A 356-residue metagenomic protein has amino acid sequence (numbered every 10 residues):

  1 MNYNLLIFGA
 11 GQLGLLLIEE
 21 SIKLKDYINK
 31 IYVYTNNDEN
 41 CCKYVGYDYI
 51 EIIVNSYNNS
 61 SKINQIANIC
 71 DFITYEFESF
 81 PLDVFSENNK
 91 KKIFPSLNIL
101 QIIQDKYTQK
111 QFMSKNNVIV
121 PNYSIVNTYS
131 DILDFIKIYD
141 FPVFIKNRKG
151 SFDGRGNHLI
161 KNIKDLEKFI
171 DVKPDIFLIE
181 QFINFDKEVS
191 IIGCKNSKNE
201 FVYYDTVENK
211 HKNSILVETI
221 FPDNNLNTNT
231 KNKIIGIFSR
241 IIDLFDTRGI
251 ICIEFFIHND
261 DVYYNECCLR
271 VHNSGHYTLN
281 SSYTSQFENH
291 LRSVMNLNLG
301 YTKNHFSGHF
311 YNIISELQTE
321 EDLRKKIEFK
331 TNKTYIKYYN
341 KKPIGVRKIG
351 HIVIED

Functional and structural regions predicted by a protein language model:
M1-Q104, T108-Q111, S130: ATP-binding N-terminal substructure of ATP-dependent carboxylate-amine bond-forming enzymes
I102-I241: Active-site nucleotide/adenylate-binding loops and adjacent lid/helix of ATP-dependent enzymes
K115, R292-D356: Peripheral (often C-terminal) accessory segments that flank ATP-dependent C-N-forming ligase machineries
P121, R155, K187-S190, F201-Y204 (+5 more regions): Change "...and in nucleic-acid phosphodiester-cleaving endonucleases..." to "...and in nucleic-acid processing enzymes
N122, P142-F144, I176-E180, I251-C252 (+2 more regions): A short linear hydrophobic-aromatic micro-motif
K195-E200, I257-D260, D356: Short acidic-glycine loop/turn motifs at beta-strand connectors
N232-I253, H258-N259, C268-L317: Active-site "cap" helix and flanking loop/linker of ATP-utilizing ligase/carboxylase catalytic domains
